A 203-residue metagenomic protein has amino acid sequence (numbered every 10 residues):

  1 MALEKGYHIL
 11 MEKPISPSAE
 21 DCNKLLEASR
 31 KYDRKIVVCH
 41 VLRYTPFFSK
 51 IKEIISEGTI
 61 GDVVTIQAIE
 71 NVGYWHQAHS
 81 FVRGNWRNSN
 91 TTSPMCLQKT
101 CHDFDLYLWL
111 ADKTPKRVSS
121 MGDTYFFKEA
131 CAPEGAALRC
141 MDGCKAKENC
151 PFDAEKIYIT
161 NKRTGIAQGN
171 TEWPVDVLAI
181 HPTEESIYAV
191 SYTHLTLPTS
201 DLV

Functional and structural regions predicted by a protein language model:
M1-R43, G58: Beta-strand-loop-alpha-helix segment that lines the small-molecule cofactor/substrate pocket of alpha/beta enzymes
P14, I69, P198: Anionic group-transfer/hydrolysis microenvironments
L42-A189: Predominantly a Rossmann-like dinucleotide-binding segment in NAD(P)-dependent oxidoreductases
T193-T199: Conserved small/polar residues in nucleotide/adenosyl-binding loops
